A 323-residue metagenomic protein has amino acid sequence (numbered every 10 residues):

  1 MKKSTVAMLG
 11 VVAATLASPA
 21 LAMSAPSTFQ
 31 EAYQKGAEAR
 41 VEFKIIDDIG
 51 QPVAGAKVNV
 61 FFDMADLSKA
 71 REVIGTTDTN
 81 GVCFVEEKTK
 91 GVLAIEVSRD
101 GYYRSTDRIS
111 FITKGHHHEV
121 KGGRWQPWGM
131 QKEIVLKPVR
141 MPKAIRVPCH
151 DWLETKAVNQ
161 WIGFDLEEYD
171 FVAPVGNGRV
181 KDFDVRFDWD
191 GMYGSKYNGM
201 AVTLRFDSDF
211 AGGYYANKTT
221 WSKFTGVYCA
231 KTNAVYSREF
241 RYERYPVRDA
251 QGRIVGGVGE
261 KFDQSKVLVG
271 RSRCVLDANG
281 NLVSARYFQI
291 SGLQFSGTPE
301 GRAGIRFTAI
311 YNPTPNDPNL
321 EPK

Functional and structural regions predicted by a protein language model:
M1-L9: Bacterial N-terminal signal peptides that target proteins for export
A17-P19: N-terminal signal peptide c-region/cleavage motif recognized by signal peptidases
L21-Q51: Beta-strand-rich domain onsets/edges
A39-G50, V58, G81, I134 (+1 more regions): A short, amphipathic beta-strand motif
P52, M64-E87: Short, acidic Ser/Thr/Gly-rich low-complexity loop/linker segments typical of extracellular and cell-surface proteins
A56-D63: Hydrophobic beta-strand segments
K88-H118: A short, solvent-exposed loop/turn motif at the edges and junctions of modular extracellular/periplasmic domains
G123-K323: Surface-exposed, beta-sheet-biased, low-hydrophobicity segments with strongly acidic/polar composition
